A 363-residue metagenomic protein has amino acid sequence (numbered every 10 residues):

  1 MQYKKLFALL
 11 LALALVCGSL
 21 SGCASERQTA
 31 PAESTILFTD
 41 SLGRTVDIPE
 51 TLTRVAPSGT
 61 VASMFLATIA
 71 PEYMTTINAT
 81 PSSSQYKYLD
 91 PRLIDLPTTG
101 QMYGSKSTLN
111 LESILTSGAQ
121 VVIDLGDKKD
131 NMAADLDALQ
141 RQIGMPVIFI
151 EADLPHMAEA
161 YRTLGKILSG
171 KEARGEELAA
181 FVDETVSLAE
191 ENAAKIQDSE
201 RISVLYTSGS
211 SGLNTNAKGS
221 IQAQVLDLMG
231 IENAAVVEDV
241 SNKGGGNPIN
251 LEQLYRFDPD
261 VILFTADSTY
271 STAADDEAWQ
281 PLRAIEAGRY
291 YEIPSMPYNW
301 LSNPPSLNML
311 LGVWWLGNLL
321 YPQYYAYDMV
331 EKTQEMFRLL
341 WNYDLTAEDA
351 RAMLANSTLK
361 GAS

Functional and structural regions predicted by a protein language model:
M1-T51: Short, low-complexity disordered leader/linker segments with a strong preference for bacterial N-terminal type II
S41-G43, L96-E112, D239-L251: Short helix-initiation/N-cap motifs at beta->coil->alpha
T45, A134-N214, P294-G361: Extracytoplasmic substrate-binding proteins
A56-S58, T75-N78, V121-L125, P146-E151 (+6 more regions): Structural recognition of the beta-strand scaffold that forms the well-ordered cores of secreted hydrolase catalytic
T60-M64, T80-S83, V121-V122, D127-N131 (+5 more regions): Solvent-exposed loop/turn segments at secondary-structure junctions within structured extracellular/periplasmic domains
A62-S117, V121-K128, I231-A234: A short, structured surface patch at a secondary-structure boundary
Y103, T215-G245: Alpha-helical, coiled-coil/dimerization segments enriched in small aliphatic residues
S117-Q120, V236, V240-S241, G245-E292: A contiguous binding-surface segment within folded domains or other stable secondary-structure elements
